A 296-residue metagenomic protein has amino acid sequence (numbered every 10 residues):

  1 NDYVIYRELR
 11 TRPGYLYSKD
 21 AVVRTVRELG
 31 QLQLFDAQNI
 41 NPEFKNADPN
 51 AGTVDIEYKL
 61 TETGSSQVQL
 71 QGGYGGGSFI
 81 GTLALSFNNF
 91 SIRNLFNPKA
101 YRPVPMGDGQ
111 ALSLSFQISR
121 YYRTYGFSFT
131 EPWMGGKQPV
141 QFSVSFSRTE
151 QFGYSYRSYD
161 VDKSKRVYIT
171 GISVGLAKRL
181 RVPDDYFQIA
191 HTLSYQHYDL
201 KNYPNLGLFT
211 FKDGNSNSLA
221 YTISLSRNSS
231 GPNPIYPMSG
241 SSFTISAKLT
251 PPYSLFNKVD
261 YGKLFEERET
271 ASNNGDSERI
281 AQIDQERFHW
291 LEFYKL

Functional and structural regions predicted by a protein language model:
N1-P13: N-terminal periplasmic "start-of-domain" segments of outer-membrane beta-barrel proteins
V4, K295-L296: Non-catalytic alpha-helical scaffold/packing segments enriched in small hydrophobic residues
Y15-T244, E269-E278, F293: Gram-negative/organellar outer-membrane beta-barrel architecture
N205, L255-N257: Extended, well-ordered alpha-helical segments in internal regulatory regions
F243-Y253: Acidic helix/loop microenvironments that form the catalytic cleft of cell-wall polysaccharide enzymes
T250, H289-Y294: Outer/extracellular conduits and scaffolds centered on Gram-negative outer-membrane beta-barrels
N257-F288: Solvent-exposed loop segments that connect transmembrane elements
